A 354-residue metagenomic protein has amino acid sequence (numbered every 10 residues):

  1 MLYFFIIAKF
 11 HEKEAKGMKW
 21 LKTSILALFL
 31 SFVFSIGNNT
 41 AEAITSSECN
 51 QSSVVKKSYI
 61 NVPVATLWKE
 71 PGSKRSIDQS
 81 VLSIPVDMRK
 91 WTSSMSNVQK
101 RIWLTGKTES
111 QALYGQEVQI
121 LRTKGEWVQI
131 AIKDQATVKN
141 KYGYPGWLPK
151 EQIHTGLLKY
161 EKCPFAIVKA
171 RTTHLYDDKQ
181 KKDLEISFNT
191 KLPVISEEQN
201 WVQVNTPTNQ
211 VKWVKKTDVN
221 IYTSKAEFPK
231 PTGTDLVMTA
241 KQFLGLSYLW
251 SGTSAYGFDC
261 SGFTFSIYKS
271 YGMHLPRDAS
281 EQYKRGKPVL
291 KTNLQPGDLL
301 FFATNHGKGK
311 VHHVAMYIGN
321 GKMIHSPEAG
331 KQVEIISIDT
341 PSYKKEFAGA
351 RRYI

Functional and structural regions predicted by a protein language model:
L2-G17: Short, Lys/Arg-enriched N-terminal segments with co-localized hydrophobic residues within the first ~10-30 amino acids
K19-N39: Sec-dependent N-terminal signal peptides of Gram-positive bacterial secreted proteins and lipoproteins
A43, Y160-E161, Y176-K182, N220 (+3 more regions): Aromatic- and glycine-rich peptidoglycan recognition patches
A43-Q79, Y114-E117, K124, A131-I167 (+1 more regions): Boundary regions of SH3-family modules and the immediately adjacent low-complexity/disordered segments in eukaryotic
I44-Y114, F165-V194, Y248: Beta-loop motif signature
I102, T223-E227, S247-A255, T304-N305: Second-shell loop/turn segments in exported
S247-P296: Catalytic cysteine-centered active-site loop
